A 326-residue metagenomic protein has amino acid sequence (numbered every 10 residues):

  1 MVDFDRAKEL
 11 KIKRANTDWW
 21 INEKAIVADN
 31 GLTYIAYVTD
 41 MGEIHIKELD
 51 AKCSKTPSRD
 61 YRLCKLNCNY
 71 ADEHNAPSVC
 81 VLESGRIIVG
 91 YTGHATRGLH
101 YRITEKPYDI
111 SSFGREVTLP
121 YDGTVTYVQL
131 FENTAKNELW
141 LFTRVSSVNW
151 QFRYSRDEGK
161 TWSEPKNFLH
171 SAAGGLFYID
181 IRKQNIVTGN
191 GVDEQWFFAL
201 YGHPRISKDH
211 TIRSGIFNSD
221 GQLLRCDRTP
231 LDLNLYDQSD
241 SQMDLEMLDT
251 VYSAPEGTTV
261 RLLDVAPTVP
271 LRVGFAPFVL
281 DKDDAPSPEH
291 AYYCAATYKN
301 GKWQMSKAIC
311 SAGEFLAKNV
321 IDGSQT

Functional and structural regions predicted by a protein language model:
M1-T326: Extracellular, repeat-based ectodomains that mediate carbohydrate processing or recognition
